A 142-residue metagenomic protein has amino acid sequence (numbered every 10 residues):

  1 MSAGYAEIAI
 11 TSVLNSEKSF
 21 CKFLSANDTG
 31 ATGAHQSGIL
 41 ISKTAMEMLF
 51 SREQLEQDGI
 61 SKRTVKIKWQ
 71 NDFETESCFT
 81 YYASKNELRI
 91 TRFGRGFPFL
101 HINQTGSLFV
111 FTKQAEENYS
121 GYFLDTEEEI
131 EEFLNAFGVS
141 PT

Functional and structural regions predicted by a protein language model:
M1-T142: Intrinsically disordered, charged low-complexity linkers and terminal tails that flank or connect structured domains
